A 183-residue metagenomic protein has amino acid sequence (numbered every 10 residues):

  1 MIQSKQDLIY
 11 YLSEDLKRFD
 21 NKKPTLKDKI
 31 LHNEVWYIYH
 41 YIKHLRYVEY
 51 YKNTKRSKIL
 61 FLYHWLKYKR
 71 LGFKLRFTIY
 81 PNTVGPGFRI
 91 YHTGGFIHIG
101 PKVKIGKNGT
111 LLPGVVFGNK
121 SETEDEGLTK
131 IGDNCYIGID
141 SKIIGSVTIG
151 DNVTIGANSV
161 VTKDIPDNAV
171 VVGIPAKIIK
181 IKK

Functional and structural regions predicted by a protein language model:
M1-L75: Terminal amphipathic alpha-helical/low-complexity segments used for targeting or macromolecular assembly
T78-I79: Short, T/G/N/S-enriched strand-turn elements that build extracellular solenoid repeat scaffolds
G85-G87, Y91-H92, I97-P101, G106-K107 (+11 more regions): Left-handed beta-helix
K183: Conserved catalytic-core subdomain
